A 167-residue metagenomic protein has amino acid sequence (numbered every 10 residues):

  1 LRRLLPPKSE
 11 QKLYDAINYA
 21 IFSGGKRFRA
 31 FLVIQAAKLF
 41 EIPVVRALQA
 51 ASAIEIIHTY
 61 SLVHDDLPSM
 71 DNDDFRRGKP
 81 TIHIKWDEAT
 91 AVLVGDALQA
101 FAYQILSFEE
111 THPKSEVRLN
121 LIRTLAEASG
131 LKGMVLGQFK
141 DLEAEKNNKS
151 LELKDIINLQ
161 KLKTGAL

Functional and structural regions predicted by a protein language model:
L1-L5: N-terminal amphipathic/basic leader segments beginning at the initiator methionine
P6-A166: Mg2+-dependent prenyl diphosphate-binding active-site environment of isoprenoid biosynthetic enzymes
